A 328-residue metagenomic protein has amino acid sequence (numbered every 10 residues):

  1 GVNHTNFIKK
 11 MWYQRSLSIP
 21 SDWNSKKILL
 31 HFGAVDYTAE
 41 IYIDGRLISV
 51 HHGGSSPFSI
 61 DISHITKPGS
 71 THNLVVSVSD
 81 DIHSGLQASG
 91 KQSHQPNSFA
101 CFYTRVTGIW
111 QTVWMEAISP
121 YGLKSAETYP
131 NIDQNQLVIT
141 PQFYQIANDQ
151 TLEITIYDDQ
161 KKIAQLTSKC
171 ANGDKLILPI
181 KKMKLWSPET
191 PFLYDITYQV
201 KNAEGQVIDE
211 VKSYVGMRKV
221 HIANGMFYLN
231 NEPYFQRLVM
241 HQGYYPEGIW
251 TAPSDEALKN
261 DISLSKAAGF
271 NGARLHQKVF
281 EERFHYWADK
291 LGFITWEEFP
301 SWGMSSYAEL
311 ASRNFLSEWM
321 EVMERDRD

Functional and structural regions predicted by a protein language model:
N3-G122, I146, V279-E282, F293-W296: Accessory beta-strand-rich segments of carbohydrate-active enzymes
K10-S18, K27-L29, P57, T71-N73 (+5 more regions): Intrinsic-disorder/low-complexity, polar/charged segments enriched in Ser/Thr/Lys/Arg/Asp/Glu/Gln
Y42-I48, Y157-D159, N230: Short strand-turn-strand beta-turns centered on an Asx-Gly dipeptide
I48-S49, I163, Y234: Short hydrophobic beta-strand segments in globular cytosolic domains
S49, S187, N271-L275: Short catalytic-loop micro-motif centered on adjacent basic/acidic residues
S55-S63, H83-A88, S93-H94, Y103 (+1 more regions): Active-site mouth of glycoside hydrolases
K67-T71, Q142-A223: Extended acidic/polar, glycine-enriched regions that form or flank non-catalytic beta-rich accessory modules
A117-A147: Surface beta-strand/loop "capping" patches
